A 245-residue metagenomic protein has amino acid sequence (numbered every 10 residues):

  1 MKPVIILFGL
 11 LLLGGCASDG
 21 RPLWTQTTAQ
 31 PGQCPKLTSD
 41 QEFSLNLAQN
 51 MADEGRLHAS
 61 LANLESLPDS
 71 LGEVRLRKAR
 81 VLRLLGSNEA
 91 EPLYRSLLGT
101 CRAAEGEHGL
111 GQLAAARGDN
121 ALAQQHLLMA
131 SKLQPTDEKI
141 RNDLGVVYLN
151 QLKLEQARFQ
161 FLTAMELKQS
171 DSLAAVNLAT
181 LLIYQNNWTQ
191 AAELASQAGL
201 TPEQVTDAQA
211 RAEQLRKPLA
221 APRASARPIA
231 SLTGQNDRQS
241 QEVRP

Functional and structural regions predicted by a protein language model:
C16-E73, Q241-P245: N-terminal leader/linker segments that initiate helical-solenoid repeat arrays
R21-T27, P31-G32, L181-P245: Terminal, low-structured helical/coil segments at or just beyond the last alpha-helical repeat
Q41, G72-R75, A104-E105, E138-K139 (+2 more regions): Helix-start (N-cap) detector for alpha-helical repeat units in TPR-like alpha-solenoids, especially tetratricopeptide
D53-A59, L84-R95, R117-M129, Q151-T163 (+1 more regions): Structural signature of tandem alpha-helical TPR/SEL1-like repeats, specifically the intra-repeat loop/turn
L67-S70, G99-C101, L133, E166-L167 (+1 more regions): Structural marker of alpha-solenoid helical repeat scaffolds
